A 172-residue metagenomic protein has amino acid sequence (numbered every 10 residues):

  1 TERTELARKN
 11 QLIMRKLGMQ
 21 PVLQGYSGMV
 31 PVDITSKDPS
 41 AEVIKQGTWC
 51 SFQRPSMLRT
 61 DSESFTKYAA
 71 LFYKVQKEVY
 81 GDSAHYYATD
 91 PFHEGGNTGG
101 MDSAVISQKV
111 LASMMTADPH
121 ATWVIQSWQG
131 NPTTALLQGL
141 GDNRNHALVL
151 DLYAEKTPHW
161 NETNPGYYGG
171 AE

Functional and structural regions predicted by a protein language model:
T1-E172: Catalytic-core regions of glycoside hydrolase
